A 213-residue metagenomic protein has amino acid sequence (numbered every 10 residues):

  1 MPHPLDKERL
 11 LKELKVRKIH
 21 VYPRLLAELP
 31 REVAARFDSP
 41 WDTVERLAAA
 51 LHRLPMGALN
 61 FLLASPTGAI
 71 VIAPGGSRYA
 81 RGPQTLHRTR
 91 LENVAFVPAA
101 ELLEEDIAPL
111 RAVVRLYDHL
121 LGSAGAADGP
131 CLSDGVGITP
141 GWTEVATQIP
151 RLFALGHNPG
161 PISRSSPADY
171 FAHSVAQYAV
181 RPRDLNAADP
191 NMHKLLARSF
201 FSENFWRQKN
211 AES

Functional and structural regions predicted by a protein language model:
M1-V33: Short, extreme N-terminal leader segments that mark the start of a protein/domain
L29, V33, F37-D38, S65-S213: Active-site-flanking segments in enzyme catalytic domains
S39-S65: Zn2+-dependent metallopeptidase catalytic core
